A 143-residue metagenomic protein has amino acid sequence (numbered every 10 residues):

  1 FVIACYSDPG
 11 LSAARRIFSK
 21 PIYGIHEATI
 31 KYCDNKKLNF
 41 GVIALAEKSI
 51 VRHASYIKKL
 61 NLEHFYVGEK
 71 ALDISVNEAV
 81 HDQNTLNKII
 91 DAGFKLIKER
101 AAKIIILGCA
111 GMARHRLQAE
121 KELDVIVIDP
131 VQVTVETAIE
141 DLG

Functional and structural regions predicted by a protein language model:
V2-I3, S7-L11, A92-E122, T134-V135: Hydrophobic alpha-helical
A4, I25, L45, G108 (+1 more regions): Replace "coordinates the UDP/GDP/TDP-sugar" with "coordinates nucleotide-activated sugar donors
S7-G10, T29-I30, E47-I50, V76 (+1 more regions): Short, catalytically relevant binding-site loops at active-site mouths
R15-K36, E120-A138: Short, acidic/small-residue loops that bind anionic groups at enzyme active sites
G24, V42, G68-A71, D129: Structural signal for conserved beta-strand scaffold positions within catalytic alpha/beta enzyme cores
G24-E63: Conserved beta-alpha
K48-G108: Active-site rim beta-loop-alpha module in soluble metabolic enzymes
D141-G143: Phosphate-binding loop/pocket of nucleotide- and phosphate-handling active sites
